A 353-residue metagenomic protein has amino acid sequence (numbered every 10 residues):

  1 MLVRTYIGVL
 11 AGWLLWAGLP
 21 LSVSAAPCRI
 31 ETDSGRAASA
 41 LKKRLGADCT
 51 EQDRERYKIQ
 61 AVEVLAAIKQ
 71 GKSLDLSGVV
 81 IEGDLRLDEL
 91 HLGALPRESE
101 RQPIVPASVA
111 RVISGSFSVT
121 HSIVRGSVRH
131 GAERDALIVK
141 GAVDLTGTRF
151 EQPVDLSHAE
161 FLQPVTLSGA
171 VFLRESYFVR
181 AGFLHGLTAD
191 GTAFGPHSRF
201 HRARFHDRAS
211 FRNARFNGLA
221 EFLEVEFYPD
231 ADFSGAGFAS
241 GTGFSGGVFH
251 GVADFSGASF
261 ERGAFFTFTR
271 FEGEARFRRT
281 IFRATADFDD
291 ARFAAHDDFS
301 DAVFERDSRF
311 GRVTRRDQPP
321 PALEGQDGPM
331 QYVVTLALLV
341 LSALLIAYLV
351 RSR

Functional and structural regions predicted by a protein language model:
M1-R4: N-terminal secretory signal peptides that target proteins for export/translocation
Y6-P20: Bacterial N-terminal signal peptides
G18-P20, G46, G71, R353: Short, flexible coil/linker elements and helix-boundary hinge sites characteristic of intrinsically disordered
A25-V333, L339: N-terminal leader/targeting and pre-domain segments
P319-P321, L349-R353: Short amphipathic alpha-helical segments
L341-R351: Alpha-helical transmembrane segments
